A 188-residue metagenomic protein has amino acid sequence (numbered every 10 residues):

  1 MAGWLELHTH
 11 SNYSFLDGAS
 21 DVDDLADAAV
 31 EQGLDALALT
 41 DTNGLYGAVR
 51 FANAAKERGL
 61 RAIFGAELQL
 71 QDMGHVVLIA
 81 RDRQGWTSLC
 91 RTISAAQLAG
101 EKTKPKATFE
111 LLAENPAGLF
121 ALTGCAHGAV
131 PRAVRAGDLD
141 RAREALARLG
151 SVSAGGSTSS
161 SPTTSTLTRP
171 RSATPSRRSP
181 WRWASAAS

Functional and structural regions predicted by a protein language model:
M1-S188: Phosphodiester-processing cores and adjacent nucleic acid-binding clamps
